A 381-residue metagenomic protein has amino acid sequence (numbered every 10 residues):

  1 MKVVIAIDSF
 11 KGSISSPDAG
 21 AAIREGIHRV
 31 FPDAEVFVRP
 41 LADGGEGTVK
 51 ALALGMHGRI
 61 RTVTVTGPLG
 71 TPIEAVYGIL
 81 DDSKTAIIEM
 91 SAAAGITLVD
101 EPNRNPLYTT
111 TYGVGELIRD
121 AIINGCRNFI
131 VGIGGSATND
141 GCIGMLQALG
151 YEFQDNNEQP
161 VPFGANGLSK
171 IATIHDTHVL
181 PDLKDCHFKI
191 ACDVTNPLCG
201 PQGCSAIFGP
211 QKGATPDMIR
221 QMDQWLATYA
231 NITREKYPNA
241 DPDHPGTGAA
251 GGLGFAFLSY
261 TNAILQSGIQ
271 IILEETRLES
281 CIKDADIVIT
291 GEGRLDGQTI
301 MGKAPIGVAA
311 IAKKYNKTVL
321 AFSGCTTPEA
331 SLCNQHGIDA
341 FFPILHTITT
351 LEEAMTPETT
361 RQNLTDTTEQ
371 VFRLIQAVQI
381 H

Functional and structural regions predicted by a protein language model:
K2-I133, A137-H381: N-terminal loops that bind phosphate or other acidic moieties and the adjacent beta-alpha structural core
